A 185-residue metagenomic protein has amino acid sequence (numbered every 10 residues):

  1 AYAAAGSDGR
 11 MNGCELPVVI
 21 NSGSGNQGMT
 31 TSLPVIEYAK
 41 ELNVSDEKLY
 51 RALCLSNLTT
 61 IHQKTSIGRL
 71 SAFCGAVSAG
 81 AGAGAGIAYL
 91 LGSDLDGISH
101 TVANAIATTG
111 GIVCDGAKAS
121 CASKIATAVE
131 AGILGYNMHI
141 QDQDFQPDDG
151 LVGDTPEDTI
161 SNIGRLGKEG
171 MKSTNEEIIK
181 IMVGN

Functional and structural regions predicted by a protein language model:
A1, L90-N185: Functionally critical mobile loop/hinge segments
A1-G13, S45-Q63, A103-G111: Acidic-glycine-rich active-site phosphate/pyrophosphate-binding loop
A1-M29, G170-N185: Accessory "access/gating" subregions that flank catalytic or transport cores
C14-S24, S66-C74, G116-S123: A short glycine/serine-rich beta->alpha loop
G23-Q27, A72-V77, T155, T159: Secondary-structure capping and boundary motifs in well-ordered enzyme cores
Q27-P34, A76-G82, I125-G132: Catalytic-loop motifs flanking and including active-site residues across diverse enzymes
G28-V44, G84-G92: Alpha-helical support elements that line or immediately flank enzyme active sites and cofactor-binding pockets
G68-C74, S78-G97: C-terminal structural cap/anchor segments
